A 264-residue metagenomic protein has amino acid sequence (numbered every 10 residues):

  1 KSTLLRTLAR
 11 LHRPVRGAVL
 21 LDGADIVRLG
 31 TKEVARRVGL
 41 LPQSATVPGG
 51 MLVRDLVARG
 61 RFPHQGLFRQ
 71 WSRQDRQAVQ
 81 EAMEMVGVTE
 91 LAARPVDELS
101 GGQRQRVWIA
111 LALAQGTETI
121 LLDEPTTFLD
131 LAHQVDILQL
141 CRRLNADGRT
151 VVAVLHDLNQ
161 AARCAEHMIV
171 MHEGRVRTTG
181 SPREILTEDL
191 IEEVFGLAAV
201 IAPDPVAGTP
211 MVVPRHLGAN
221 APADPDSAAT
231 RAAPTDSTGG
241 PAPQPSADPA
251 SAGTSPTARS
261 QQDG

Functional and structural regions predicted by a protein language model:
A9: Helix-to-loop junction immediately C-terminal to a conserved catalytic motif
G17-D25, V34: Conserved ABC transporter NBD signature motif
A58, R73-L91: Conserved ABC ATPase "signature" region
Q70, P95-L99, Q103: Conserved ABC ATPase signature
I120-E124: Catalytic Walker B motif of ABC-type/P-loop ATPase nucleotide-binding domains
V194-G264: ABC ATPase nucleotide-binding domains
